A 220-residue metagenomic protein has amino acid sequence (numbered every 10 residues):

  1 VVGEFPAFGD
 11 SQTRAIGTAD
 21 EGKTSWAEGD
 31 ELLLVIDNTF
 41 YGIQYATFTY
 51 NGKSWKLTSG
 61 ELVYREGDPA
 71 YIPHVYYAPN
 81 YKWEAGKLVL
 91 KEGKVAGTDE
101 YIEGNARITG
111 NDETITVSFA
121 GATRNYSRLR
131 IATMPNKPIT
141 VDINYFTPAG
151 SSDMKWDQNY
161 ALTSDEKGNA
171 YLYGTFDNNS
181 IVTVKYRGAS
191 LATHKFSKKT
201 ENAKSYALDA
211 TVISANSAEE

Functional and structural regions predicted by a protein language model:
V1-E220: Sec-type signal peptide cleavage vicinity
